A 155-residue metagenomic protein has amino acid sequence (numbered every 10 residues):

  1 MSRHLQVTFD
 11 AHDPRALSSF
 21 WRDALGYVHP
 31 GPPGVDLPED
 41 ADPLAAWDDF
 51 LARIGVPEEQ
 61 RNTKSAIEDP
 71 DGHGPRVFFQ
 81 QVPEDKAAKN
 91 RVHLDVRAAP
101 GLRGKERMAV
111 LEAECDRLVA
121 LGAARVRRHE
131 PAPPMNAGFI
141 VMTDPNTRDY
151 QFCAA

Functional and structural regions predicted by a protein language model:
S2-F9, D23-L25, G31-P33, L37 (+6 more regions): Vicinal oxygen chelate
H12-D23: Hydrophobic ligand-binding cavity/cleft-lining segments
P14, Q60, L111-E112: A structural signal for well-ordered alpha-helical scaffolds and beta->alpha junctions
